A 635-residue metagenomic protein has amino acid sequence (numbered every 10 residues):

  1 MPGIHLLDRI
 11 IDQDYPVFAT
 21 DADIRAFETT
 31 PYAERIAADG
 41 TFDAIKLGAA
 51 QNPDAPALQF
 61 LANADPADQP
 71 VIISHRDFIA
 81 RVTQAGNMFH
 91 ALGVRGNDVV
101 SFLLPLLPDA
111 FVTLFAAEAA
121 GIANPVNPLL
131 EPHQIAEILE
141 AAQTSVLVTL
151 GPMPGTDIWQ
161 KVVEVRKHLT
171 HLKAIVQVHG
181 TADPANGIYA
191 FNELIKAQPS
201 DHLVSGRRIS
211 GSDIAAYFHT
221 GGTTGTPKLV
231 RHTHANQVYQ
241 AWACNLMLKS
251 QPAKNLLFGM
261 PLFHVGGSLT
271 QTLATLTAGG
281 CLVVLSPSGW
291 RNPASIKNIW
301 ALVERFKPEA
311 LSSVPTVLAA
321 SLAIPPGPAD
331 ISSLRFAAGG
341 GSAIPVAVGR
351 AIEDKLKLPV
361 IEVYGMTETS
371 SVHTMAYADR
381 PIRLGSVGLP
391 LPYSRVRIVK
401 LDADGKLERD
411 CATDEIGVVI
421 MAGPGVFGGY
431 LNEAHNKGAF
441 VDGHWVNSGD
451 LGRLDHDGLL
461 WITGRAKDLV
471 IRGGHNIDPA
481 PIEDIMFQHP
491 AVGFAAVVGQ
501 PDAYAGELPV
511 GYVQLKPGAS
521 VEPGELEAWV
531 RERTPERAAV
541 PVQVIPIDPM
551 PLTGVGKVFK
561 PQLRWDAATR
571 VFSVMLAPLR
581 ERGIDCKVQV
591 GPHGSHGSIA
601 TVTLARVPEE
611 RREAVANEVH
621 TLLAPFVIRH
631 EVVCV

Functional and structural regions predicted by a protein language model:
M1-I11, I122-E193, R629-C634: Structural core segment of the AMP-binding/adenylate-forming
I36-A38, P53-P56, Q177, A182 (+4 more regions): Conserved pre-ATP/AMP-binding loop-to-beta segment of ANL
A37, D54-L107, F111-L114, E131-A136 (+1 more regions): Conserved AMP-binding/adenylate-forming core of the ANL superfamily
I72-R76, A215-Y239: Conserved AMP-binding A3 loop
A110, L130-E140, L147-T149, E304 (+7 more regions): AMP-binding/adenylate-forming catalytic core of the ANL superfamily
E118, V238-N255, F263-E309, I324: Conserved AMP-binding/adenylation subdomain of ANL enzymes
T149-V163, L285-G289, E304-A351, P359-T369 (+2 more regions): Adenylate-forming
L285, F336-A337, I344-V363, T367-L460 (+4 more regions): Conserved AMP-binding/adenylate-forming
